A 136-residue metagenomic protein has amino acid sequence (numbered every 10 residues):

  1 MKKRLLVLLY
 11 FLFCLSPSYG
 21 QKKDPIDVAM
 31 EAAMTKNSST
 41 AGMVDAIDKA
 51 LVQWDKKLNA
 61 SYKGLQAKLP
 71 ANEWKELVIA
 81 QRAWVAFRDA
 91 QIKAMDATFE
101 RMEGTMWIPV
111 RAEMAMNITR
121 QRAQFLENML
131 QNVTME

Functional and structural regions predicted by a protein language model:
R4-C14: Sec-dependent N-terminal signal peptides
G20-E136: N-terminal alpha-helical modules
